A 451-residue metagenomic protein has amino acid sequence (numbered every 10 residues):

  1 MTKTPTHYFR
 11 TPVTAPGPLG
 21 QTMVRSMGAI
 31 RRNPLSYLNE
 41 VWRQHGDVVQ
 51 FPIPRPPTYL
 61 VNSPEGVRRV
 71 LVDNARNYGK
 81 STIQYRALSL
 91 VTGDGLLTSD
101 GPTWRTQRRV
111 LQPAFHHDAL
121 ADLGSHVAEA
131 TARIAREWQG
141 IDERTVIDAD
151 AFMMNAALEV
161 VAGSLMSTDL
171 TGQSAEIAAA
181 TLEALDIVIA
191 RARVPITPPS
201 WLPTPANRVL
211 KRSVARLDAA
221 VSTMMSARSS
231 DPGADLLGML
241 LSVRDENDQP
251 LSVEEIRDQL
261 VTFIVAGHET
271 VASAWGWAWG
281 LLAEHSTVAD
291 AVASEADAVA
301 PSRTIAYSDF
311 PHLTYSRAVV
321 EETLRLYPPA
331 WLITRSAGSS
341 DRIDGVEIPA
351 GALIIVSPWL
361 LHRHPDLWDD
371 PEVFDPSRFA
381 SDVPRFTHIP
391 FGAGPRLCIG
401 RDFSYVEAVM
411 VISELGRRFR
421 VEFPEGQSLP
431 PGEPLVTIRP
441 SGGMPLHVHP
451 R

Functional and structural regions predicted by a protein language model:
T2-A15, G79-Y85, T103-R105, A119-S273 (+1 more regions): Cytochrome P450 heme-thiolate monooxygenase catalytic core
T2-T106, A121, S125-R136, T171-G172 (+2 more regions): N-terminal membrane-proximal hinge/A-helix region immediately C-terminal to the signal-anchor transmembrane segment
T14-G20, G124-A128, A179-E183, G233-G238 (+9 more regions): Cytochrome P450 I-helix active-site segment
S26-G46, T223, R303-D344, P365: Conserved cytochrome P450 K-helix E-x-x-R motif and the immediately C-terminal K′/meander segment
S63, G267, G351: Short, conserved phosphate/pyrophosphate- and ester-handling motifs at nucleotide-, phospho-/glycolipid
T270-A289, A293-E295, D402-R418: Cytochrome P450 catalytic-core helices
V356-D382: Conserved cytochrome P450 K-helix/beta-meander segment immediately N-terminal to the heme-binding cysteine loop
